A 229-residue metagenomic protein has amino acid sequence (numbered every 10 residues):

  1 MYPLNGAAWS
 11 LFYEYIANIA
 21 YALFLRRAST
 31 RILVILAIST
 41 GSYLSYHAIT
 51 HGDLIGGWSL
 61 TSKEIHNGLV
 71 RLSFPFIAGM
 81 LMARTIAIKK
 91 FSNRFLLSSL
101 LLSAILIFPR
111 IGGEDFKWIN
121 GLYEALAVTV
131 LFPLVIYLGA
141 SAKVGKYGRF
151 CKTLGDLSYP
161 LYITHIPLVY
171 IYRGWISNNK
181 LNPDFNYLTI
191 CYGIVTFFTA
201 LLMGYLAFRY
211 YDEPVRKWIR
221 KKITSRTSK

Functional and structural regions predicted by a protein language model:
M1-A48, A207: Hydrophobic alpha-helical segments with transmembrane-like composition
P3, A7, Y15, V70 (+2 more regions): Generic detection of intrinsically disordered/low-complexity segments and helix-coil linkers/edges
F24-A28, G56-T199, V215-T227: Alpha-helical transmembrane segments in multi-pass integral membrane proteins
A48-D53, I171: Membrane-helix interface motif
T199-M203, A207: Hydrophobic alpha-helical membrane-associated segments
Y211: Regulatory helix in c-di-GMP signaling enzymes, encompassing the GGDEF I-site helix and an analogous surface helix
